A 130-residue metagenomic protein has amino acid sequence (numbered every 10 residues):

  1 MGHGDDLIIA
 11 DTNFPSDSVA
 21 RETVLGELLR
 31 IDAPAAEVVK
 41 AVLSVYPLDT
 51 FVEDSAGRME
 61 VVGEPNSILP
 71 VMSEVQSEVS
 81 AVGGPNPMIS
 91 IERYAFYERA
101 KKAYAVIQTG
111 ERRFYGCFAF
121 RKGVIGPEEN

Functional and structural regions predicted by a protein language model:
M1-I31: Long, hydrophobic N-terminal alpha-helical segment
H3, K40-F51, S77-G84, G123: Generic secondary-structure signature for well-ordered alpha-helical cores
D5-I8, L28, D49-M59, N86-M88 (+3 more regions): Structural motif
I9-S16, V42-V45, M88, E92: Membrane-targeting and insertion segments and their boundary/processing signals
V19-V52: A phosphate-binding glycine/aspartate-rich beta-alpha loop in the early core of alpha/beta enzymes
E27-P34, E60-S67, G110: Catalytic cores of large soluble enzymes that bind and process phosphate-bearing ligands
S44-V75: Ordered, amphipathic secondary-structure segments that act as subunit-interaction surfaces in large macromolecular
G63-N130: Glycine-rich, aromatic-bearing surface loops/beta-hairpins
